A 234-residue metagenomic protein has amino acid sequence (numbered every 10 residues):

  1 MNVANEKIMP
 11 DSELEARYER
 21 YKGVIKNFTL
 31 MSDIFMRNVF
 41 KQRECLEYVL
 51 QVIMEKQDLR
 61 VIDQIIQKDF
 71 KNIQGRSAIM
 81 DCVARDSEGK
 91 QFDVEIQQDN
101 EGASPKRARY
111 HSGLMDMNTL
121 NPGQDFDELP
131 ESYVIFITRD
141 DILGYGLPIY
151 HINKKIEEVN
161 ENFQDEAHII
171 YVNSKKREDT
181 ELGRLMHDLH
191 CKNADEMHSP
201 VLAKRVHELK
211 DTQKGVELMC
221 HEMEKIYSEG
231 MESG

Functional and structural regions predicted by a protein language model:
M1-S233: Elongated, amphipathic alpha-helical interaction scaffolds
